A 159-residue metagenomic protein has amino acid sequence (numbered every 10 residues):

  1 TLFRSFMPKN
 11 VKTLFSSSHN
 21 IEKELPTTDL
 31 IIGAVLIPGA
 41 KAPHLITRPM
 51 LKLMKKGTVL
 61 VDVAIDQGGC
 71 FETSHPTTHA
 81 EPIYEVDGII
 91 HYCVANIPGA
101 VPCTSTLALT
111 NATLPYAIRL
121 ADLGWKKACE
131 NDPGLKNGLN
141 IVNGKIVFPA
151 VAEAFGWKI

Functional and structural regions predicted by a protein language model:
F6-D87: Rossmann-like adenosine-cofactor binding region
I65, C70-I159: Adenosine-phosphate binding glycine-rich loop
